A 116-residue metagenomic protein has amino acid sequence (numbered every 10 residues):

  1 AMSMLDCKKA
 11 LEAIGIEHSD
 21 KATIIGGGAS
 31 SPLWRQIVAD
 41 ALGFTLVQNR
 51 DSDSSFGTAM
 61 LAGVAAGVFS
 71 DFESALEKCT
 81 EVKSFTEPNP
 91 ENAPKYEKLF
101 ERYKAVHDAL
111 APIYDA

Functional and structural regions predicted by a protein language model:
A1-A116: Glycine/Thr-rich phosphate-binding loops that ligate phosphate moieties of nucleotide and other phosphorylated ligands
